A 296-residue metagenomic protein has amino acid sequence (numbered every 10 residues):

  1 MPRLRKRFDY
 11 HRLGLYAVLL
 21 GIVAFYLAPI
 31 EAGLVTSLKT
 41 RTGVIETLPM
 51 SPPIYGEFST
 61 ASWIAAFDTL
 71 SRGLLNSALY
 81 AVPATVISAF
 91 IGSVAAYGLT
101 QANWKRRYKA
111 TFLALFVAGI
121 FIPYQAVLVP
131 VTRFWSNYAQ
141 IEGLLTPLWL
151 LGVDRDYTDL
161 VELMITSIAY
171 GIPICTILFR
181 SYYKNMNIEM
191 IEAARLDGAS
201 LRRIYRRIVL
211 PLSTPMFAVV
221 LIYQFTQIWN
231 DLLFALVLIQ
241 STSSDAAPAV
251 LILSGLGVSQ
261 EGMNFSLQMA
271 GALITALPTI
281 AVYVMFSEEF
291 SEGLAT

Functional and structural regions predicted by a protein language model:
M1-V18, F286-T296: Transmembrane alpha-helical segments of polytopic membrane transport and secretion proteins
R3-R7, A28-D68, I239-S244, A295-T296: Short membrane-interfacial helix/loop motifs at transmembrane-helix boundaries
I22-A28, A84, S88, L113-L128 (+4 more regions): Faces of alpha-helical transmembrane segments in polytopic inner-membrane proteins
L34, L74, L99, E189-L196 (+2 more regions): Short hydrophobic faces within alpha-helices
T47-T60, K109, A114-L115, F121-C175 (+3 more regions): Membrane-interfacial helix termini and adjacent extracytoplasmic/periplasmic loops of multi-pass transporters
A81-F116: Transmembrane-helix boundary motif in ABC transporter permease subunits
D197-G198, P211: Glycine/proline-centered hinge or cleavage motifs at structural transition points of membrane proteins
W229-I280, V284, E288: Interhelical loop and adjacent transmembrane-helix boundary motif in polytopic membrane transport permeases
